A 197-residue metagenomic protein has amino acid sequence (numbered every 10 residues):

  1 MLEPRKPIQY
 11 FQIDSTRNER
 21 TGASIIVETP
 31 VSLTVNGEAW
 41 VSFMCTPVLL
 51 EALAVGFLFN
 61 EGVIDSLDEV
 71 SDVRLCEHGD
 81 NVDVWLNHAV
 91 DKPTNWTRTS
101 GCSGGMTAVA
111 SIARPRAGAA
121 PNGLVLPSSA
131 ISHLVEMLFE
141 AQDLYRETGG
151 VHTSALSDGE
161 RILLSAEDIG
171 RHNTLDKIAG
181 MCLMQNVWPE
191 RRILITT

Functional and structural regions predicted by a protein language model:
M1-G159, L164-S165: Intrinsically disordered, low-complexity regions enriched in acidic/Ser/Thr/Pro/Gln residues
L144-I195: Glycine- and Gly-Pro-enriched alpha-helical subdomains that act as flexible, kink-prone "lid/hinge" or packing modules
